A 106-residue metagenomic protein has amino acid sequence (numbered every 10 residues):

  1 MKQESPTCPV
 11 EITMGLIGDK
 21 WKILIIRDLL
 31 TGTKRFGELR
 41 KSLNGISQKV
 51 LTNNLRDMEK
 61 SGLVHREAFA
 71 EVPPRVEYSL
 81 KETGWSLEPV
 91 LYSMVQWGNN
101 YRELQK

Functional and structural regions predicted by a protein language model:
S5, P9, S86-K106: Amphipathic alpha-helical dimerization/coiled-coil segments that flank or bridge DNA-binding/regulatory modules
C8-V50, P74-E77: N-terminal helix-turn-helix DNA-binding core of bacterial DNA-binding proteins
N54: Residues within the DNA-recognition helix of helix-turn-helix
E67: Conserved catalytic-core motifs of GNAT/GCN5-like acyltransferases
A70-S93: Basic, amphipathic "hinge/linker" alpha-helix immediately C-terminal to the N-terminal HTH DNA-binding motif
